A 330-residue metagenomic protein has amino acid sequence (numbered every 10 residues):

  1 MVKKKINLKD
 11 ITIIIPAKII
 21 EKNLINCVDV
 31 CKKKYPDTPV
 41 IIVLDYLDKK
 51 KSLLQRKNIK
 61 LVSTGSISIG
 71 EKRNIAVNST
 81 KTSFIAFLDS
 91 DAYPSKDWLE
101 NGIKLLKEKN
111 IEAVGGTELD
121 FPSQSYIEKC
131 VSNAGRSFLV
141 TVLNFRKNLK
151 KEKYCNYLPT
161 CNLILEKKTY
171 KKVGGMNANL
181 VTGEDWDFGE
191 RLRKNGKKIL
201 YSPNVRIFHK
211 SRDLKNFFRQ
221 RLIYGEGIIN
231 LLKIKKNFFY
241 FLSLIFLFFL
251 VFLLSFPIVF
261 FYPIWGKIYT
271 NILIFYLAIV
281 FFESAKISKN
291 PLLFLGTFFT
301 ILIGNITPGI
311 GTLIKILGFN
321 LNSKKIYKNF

Functional and structural regions predicted by a protein language model:
K9-T12, P39, D187: Cell-envelope/extracellular polymer assembly enzymes that use nucleotide-activated donors
I19-K33: Short, well-formed alpha-helical segments that are part of the catalytic scaffolds of diverse glycosyltransferases
T64-T80, N101, C161: Glycine-rich, basic loop-to-helix element that forms the pyrophosphate-binding segment of sugar-nucleotide handling
I85: Short aromatic/hydrophobic "clamp" motif used to bind/position activated sugar donors
D97-K129, V205: Conserved donor NDP-sugar-binding/catalytic core segment of glycosyltransferases
D120, L143-I164, V181, D187 (+3 more regions): A recurrent flexible, glycine/aromatic-enriched loop bordering the glycosyltransferase active site that acts as
N177-K235: Catalytic donor/gating beta->alpha subdomain of glycosyltransferases that bind UDP-sugars
F246-L321: Membrane-embedded multi-pass helical conduit in multi-pass membrane proteins, especially envelope-biosynthetic
